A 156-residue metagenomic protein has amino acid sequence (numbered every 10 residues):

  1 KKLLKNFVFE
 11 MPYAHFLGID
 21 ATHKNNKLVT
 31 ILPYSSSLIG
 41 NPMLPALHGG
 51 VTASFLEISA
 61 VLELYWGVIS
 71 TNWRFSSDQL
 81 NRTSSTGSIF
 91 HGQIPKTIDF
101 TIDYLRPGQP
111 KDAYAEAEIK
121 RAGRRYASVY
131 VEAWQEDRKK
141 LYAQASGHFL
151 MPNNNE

Functional and structural regions predicted by a protein language model:
K1-E156: Terminal targeting signals and extreme-terminal segments of soluble enzymes
